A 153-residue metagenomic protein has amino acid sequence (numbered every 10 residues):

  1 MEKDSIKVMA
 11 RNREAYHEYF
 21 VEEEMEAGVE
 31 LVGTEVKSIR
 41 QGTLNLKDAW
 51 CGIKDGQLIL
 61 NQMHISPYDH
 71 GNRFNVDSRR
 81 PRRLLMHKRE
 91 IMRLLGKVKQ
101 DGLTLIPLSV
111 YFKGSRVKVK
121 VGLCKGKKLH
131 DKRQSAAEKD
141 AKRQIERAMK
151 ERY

Functional and structural regions predicted by a protein language model:
M1-S5, M9, A137: Intrinsically disordered, low-complexity regulatory segments in tyrosine-phosphorylation signaling proteins
I6-L103: Ribosome large-subunit tunnel/peptidyl-transferase-proximal elements
R79, M86-I91, K125-Y153: C-terminal end-helix/capping segment
L85-G122, G126-K128: Beta-rich strand-turn-strand
